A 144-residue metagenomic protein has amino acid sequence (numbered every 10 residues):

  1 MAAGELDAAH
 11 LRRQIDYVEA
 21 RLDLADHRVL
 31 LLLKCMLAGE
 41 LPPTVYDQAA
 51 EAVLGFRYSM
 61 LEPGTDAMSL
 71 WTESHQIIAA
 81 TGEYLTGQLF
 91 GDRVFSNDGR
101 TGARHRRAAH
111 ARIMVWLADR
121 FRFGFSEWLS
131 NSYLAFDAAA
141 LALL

Functional and structural regions predicted by a protein language model:
M1-L144: Aromatic-lined, polymer-binding surfaces characteristic of secreted/periplasmic polysaccharide-degrading enzymes
